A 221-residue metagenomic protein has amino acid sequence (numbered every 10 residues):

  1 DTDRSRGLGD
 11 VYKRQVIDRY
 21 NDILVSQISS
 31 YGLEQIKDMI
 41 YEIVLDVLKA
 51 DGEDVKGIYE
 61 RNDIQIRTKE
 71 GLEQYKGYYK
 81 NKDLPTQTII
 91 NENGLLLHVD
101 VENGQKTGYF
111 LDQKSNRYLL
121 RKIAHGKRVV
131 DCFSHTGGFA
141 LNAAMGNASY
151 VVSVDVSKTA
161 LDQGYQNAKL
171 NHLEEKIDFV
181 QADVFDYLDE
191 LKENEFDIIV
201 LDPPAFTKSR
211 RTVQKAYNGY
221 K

Functional and structural regions predicted by a protein language model:
D1-Y12: Single conserved hydrophobic/aromatic residue that forms the stacking wall/gate of nucleotide- or nucleobase-binding
Q15: Conserved, surface-exposed functional patches that form binding/active-site neighborhoods
D18, K37-Y109, Y118: Non-catalytic substrate-recognition/targeting regions of SAM-dependent transferases
D22: Phosphate-centric recognition/catalysis
V25-K37: Short histidine-centered catalytic/ligand-binding loop motif
K82-K221: Rossmann-like S-adenosyl-L-methionine
